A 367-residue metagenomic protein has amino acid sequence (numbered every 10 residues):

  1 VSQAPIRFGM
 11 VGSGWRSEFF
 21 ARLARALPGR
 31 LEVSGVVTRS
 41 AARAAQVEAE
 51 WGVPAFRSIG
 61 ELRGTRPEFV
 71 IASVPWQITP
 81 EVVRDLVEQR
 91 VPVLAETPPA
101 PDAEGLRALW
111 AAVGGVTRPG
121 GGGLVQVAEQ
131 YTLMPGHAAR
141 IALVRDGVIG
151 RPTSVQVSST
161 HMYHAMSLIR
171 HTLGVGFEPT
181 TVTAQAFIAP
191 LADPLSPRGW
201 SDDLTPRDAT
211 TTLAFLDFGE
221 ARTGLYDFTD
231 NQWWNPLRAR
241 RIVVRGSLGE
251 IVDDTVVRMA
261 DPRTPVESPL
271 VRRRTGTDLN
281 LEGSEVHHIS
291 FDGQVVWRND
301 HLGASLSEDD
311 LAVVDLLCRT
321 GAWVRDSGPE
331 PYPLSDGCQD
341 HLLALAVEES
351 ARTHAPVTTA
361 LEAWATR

Functional and structural regions predicted by a protein language model:
V1-P5, E61, F69-I71, G115-G123 (+1 more regions): C-terminal helix-rich "cap/oligomerization" subdomain common to oxidoreductases
V1-W51: N-terminal Rossmann-like dinucleotide-binding module
P54-T65: Short acidic low-complexity segments
P67-F69, P75-W76, P80-T132: Beta-strand-loop-alpha-helix segment that lines the small-molecule cofactor/substrate pocket of alpha/beta enzymes
A112-L124, A142-R151, H171-G176: Basic phosphate/pyrophosphate-binding loop/patch that engages nucleotide-derived ligands
M134-S154, A165: Rossmann-like NAD(P)H-binding beta-loop-alpha module
R151-A239, V243, A365: Rossmann-like dinucleotide-binding domain that binds NAD(P)(H)
T205, F218, I242-V243, L248-P331 (+1 more regions): C-terminal glycine/acidic-rich active-site capping loop/insertion
